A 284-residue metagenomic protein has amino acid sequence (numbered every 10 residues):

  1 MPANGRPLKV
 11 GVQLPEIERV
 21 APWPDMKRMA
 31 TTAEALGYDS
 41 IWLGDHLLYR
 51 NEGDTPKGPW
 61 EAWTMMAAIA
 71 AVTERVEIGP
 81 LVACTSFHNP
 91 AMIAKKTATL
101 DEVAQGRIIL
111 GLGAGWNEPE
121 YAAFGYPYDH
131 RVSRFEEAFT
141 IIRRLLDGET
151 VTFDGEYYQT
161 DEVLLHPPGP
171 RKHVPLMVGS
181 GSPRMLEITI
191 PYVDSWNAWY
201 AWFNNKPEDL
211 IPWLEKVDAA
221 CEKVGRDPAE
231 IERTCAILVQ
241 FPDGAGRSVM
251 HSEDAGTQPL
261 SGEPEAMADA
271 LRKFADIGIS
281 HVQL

Functional and structural regions predicted by a protein language model:
M1-L284: Active-site-adjacent structural elements that line small-molecule/cofactor binding pockets in enzymes
